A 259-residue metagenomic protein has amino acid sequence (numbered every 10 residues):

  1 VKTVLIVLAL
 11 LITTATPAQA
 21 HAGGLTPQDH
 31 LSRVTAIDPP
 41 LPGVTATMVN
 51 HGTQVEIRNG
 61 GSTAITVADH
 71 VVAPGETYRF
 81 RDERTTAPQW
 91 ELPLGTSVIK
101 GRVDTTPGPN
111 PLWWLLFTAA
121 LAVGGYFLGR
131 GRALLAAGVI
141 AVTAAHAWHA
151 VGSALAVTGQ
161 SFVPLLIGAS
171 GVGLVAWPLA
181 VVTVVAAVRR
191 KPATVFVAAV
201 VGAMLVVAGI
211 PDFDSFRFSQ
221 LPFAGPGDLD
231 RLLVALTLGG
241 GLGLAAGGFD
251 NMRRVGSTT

Functional and structural regions predicted by a protein language model:
V1-G23: Hydrophobic secretory-pathway targeting helix
L5-L10, A136-A145, G202-A203, L242: Alpha-helical transmembrane segments
Q19-L115, R217-F218, P226: N-terminal soluble domains immediately following signal/targeting peptides that reside in extracytoplasmic
A20-L25, S97-L115, A147-V175, A208-L236: Membrane interfacial helix motifs at helix-loop boundaries and amphipathic/re-entrant anchors
T118-G125, P178-T183: Hydrophobic, membrane-inserted alpha-helices
L121-W148, R254: Juxtamembrane interface at the cytosolic side of transmembrane helices
A137-H149, L179-A180, L205, P211: Alpha-helical transmembrane segments and immediately adjacent membrane-interfacial amphipathic helices
A169-T259: Generic detector of multi-pass transmembrane helix bundles and their immediately adjacent loops in polytopic membrane
